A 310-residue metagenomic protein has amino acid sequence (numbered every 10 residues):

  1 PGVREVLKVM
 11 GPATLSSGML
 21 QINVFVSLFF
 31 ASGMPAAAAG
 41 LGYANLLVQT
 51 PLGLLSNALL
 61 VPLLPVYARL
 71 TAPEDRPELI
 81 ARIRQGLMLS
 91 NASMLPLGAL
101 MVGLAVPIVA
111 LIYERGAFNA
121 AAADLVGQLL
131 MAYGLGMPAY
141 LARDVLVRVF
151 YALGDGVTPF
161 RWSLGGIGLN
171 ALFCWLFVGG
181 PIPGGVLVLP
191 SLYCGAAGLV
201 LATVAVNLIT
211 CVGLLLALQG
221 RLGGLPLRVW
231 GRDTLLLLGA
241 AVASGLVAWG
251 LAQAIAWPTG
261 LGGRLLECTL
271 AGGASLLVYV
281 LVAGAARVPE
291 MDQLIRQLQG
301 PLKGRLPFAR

Functional and structural regions predicted by a protein language model:
P1-R310: Membrane-embedded alpha-helical bundles of multi-pass transporters/translocases, especially carrier/permease families
